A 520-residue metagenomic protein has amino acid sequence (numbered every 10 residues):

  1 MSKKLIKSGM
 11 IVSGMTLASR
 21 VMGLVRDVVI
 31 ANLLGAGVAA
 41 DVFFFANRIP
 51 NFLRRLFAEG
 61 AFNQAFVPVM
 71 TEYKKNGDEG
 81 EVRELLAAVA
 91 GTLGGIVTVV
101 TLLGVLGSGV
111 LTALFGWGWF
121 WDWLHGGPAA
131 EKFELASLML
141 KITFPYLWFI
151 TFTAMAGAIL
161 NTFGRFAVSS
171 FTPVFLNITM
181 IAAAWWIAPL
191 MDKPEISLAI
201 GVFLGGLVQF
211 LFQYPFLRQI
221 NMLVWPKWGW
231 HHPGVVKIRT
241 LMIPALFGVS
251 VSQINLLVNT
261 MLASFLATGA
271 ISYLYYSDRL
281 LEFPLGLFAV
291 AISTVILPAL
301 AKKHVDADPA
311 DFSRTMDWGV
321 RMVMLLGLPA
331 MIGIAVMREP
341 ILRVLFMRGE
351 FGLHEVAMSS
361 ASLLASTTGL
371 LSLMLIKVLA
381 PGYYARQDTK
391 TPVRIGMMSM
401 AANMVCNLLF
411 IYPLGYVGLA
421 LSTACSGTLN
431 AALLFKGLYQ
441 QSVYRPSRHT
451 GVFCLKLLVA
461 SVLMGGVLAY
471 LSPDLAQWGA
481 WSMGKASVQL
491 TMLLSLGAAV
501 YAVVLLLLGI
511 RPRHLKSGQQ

Functional and structural regions predicted by a protein language model:
M1-Q520: Membrane-embedded alpha-helical bundles of multi-pass transporters/translocases, especially carrier/permease families
